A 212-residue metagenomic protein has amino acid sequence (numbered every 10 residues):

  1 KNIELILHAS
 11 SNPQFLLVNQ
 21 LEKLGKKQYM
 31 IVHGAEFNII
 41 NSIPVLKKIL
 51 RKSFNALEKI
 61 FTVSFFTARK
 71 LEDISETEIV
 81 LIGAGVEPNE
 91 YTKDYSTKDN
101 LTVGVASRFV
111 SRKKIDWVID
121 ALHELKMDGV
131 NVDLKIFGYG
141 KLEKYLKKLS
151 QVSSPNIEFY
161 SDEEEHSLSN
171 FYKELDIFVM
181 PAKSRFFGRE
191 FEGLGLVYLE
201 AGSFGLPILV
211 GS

Functional and structural regions predicted by a protein language model:
H8-Q14: Short His-centered aromatic/hydrophobic patch
L24-Y29, G34-A56, P88: Nucleotide-sugar donor phosphate/pyrophosphate-binding loop at the beta->alpha transition of glycosyltransferases
F61, Y95-K113, I119-H123, K135: Conserved donor-binding/catalytic core segment of Leloir-type glycosyltransferases
F66, G85: Carbohydrate-associated surface elements
K144-S169, I177: Nucleotide-activated donor-binding/catalytic signature segment of Leloir-type glycosyltransferases, i.e., the conserved
K173-F191, L206-P207: Acidic donor-binding loop of glycosyltransferase active sites
E190-Y198: Short glycine/serine-rich donor-binding loops of glycosyltransferases
Y198, S203, P207-V210: Short hydrophobic beta-strand element within catalytic cores of glycosyltransferases and related nucleotide-activated
